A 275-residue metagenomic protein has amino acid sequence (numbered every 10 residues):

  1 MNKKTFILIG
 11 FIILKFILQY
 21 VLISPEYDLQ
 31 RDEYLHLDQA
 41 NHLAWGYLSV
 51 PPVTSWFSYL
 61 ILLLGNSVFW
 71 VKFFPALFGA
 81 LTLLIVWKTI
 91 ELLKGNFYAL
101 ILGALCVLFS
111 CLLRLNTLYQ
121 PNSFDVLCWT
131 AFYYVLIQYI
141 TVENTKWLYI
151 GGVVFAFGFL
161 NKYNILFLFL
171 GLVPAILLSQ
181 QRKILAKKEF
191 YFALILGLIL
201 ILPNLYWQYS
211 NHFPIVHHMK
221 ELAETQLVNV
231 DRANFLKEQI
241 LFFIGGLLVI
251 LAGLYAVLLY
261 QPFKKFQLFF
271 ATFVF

Functional and structural regions predicted by a protein language model:
I9, F73-K94, A131-V135: Transmembrane-helix motifs of polytopic, lipid-linked glycan transferases
I12, L102-S110, F155, F159: Short helix- or helix-capping micro-motifs that position conserved polar/aromatic residues at function-defining sites
L22-H36, W45-F57, G65-W70, N122: Extracytoplasmic catalytic/substrate-binding loops of multi-pass membrane glycan-assembly enzymes
N41, L83-I85, L105, F124-V142 (+2 more regions): Specific aromatic-rich, kink-prone transmembrane helix
L83-L108, L127: Transmembrane-helix signature of polytopic, membrane-embedded enzymes that assemble or transfer cell-envelope glycans
E91-F97, F132-L148, R182, L254-Y260: Membrane-interface transmembrane helices that cradle and orient dolichyl/undecaprenyl
C111, T117-D125: Short acidic/glycine- and proline-prone juxtamembrane loop motifs at membrane-interface regions of multi-pass membrane
F157, L168-K264: Transmembrane-lumen/periplasm boundary regions of multi-pass, lipid-linked membrane glycan transferases
